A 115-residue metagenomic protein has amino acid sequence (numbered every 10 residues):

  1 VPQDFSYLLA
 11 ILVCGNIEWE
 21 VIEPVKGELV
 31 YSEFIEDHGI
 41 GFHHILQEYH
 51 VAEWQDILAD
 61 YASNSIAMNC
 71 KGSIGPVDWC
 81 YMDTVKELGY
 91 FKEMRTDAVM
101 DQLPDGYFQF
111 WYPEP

Functional and structural regions predicted by a protein language model:
V1-A67, D83-P115: Glyoxalase I/VOC metalloenzyme domain signal
C70-S73: Short beta-strand
G75-D78: Short acidic/glycine-enriched loop/turn segments that link adjacent beta-strands
